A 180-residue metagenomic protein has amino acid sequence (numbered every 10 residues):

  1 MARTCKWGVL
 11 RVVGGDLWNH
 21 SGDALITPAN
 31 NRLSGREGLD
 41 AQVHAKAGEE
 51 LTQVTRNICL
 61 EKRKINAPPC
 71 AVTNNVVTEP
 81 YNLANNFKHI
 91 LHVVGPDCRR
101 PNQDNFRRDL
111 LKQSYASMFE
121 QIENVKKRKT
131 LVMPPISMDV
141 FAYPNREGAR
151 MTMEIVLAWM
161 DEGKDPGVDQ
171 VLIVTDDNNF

Functional and structural regions predicted by a protein language model:
M1-F180: Macrodomain-like recognition of ADP-ribose-binding/processing modules
